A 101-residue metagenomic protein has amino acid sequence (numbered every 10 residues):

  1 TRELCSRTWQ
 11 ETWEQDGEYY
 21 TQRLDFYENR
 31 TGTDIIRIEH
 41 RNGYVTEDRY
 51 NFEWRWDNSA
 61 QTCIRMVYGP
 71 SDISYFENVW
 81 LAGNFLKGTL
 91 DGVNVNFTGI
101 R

Functional and structural regions predicted by a protein language model:
T1-Q10: N-terminal helix-cap/turn-to-beta initiation motif at the start of protein domains
W9, E53-N58, G99-I100: Broad hydrophobic/π-residue packing in well-ordered secondary structure
G17-E18, T31-D91: Contiguous, well-ordered beta-strand patches that form the walls/edges of small beta-barrel/beta-sandwich domains
D25-Y27: Conserved anchor residues at repeat-unit boundaries in beta-strand-based tandem repeats, strongest for the MORN repeat
L90-R101: Short, low-complexity, Pro/Ser/Thr/Gly-rich segments in the mature regions of secreted, periplasmic
